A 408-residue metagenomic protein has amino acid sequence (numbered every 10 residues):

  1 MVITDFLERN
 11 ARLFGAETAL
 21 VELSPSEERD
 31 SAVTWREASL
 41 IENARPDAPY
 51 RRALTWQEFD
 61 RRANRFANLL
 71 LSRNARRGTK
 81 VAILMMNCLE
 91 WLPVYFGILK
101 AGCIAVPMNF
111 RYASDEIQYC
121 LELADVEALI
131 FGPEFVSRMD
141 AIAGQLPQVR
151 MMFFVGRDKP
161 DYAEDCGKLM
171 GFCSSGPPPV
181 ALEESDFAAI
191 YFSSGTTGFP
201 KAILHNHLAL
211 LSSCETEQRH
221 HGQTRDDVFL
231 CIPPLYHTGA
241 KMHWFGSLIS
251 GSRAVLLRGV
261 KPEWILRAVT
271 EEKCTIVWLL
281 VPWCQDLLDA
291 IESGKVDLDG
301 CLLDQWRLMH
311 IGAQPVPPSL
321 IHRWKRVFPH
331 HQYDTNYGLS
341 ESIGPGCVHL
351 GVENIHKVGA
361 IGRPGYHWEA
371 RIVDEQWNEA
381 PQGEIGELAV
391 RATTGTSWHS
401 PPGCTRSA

Functional and structural regions predicted by a protein language model:
D5-F6, S72-R73, K100-K168: Structural core segment of the AMP-binding/adenylate-forming
E8, A19-C88, L92-F96, A113-Q118 (+2 more regions): Conserved AMP-binding/adenylate-forming core of the ANL superfamily
G15-T18, F154, P160, F172-F192 (+2 more regions): Conserved pre-ATP/AMP-binding loop-to-beta segment of ANL
L23-R52, E134-E184, I291-G294: ANL superfamily adenylate-forming
A53-Q57, A188-S212: Conserved AMP-binding A3 loop
L211-V228, Y236-I276, A290-I291: Conserved AMP-binding/adenylation subdomain of ANL enzymes
I249, C274-L279, L288-H356, Y366-E369 (+1 more regions): Gly/Ser/Thr-rich phosphate-binding loop
P364-H367, N378-A408: Conserved ATP/PPi-binding loop(s) of AMP-dependent carboxylate-activating enzymes
